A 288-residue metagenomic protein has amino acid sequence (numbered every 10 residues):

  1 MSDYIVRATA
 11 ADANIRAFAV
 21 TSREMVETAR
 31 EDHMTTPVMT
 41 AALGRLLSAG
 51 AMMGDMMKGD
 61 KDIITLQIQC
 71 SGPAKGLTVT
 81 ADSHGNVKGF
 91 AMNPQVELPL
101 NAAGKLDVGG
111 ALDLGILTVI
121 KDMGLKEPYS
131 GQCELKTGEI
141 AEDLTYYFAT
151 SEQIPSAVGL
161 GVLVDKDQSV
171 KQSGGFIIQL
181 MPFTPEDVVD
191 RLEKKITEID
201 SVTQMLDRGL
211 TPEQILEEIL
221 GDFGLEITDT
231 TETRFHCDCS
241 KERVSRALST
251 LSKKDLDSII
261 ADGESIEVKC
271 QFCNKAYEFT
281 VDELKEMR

Functional and structural regions predicted by a protein language model:
M1-D229: Interaction interfaces in information-processing and related assembly proteins
T197-R288: Cys/His-clustered metal-coordination modules, chiefly Zn-binding fingers
